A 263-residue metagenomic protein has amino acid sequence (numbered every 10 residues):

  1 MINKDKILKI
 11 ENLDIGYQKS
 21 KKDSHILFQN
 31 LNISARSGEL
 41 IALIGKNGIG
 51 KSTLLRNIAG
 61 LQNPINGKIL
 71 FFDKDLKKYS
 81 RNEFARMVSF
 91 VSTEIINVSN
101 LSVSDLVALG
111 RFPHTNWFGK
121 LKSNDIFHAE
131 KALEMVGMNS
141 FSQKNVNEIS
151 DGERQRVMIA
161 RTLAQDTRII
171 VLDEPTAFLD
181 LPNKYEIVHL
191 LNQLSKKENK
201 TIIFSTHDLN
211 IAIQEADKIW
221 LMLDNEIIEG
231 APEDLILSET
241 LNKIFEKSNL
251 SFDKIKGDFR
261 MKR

Functional and structural regions predicted by a protein language model:
I44-K46: The feature captures the beta-strand-to-loop junction immediately N-terminal to the Walker
A59: Helix-to-loop junction immediately C-terminal to a conserved catalytic motif
G67-D75, E83-F84: Conserved ABC transporter NBD signature motif
A108, S123-F141: Conserved ABC ATPase "signature" region
N145-I149, E153: Conserved ABC ATPase signature
I170-D173: Catalytic Walker B motif of ABC-type/P-loop ATPase nucleotide-binding domains
F245-R263: ABC ATPase nucleotide-binding domains
